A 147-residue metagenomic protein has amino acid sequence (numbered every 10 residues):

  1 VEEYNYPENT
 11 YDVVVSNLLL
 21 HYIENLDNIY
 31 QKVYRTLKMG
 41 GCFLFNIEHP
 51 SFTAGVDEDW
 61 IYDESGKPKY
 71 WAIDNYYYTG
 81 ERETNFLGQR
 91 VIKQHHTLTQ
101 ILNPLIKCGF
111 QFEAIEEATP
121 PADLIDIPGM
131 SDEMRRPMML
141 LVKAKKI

Functional and structural regions predicted by a protein language model:
V1-E2, S51: Adenine-nucleotide cofactor-binding loop residues
E2-V14: A short acidic, Gly/Pro-enriched loop at the edge of an enzyme's catalytic core that lines a small-molecule cofactor
D12-L26: A short SAM/SAH-binding and catalytic strip from SAM-dependent methyltransferases
D27-C42: A short glycine-rich, Lys/Arg-flanked "PGG" loop and its adjoining helix->strand segment in the class I
C42-G80: Conserved class I S-adenosyl-L-methionine
I47, S51-E58, N85-Q100: Acceptor-substrate binding/catalytic loop of class I
E81, I92-E116: Short alpha-helix
C108-F110, P128-I147: Core SAM-dependent methyltransferase catalytic element
